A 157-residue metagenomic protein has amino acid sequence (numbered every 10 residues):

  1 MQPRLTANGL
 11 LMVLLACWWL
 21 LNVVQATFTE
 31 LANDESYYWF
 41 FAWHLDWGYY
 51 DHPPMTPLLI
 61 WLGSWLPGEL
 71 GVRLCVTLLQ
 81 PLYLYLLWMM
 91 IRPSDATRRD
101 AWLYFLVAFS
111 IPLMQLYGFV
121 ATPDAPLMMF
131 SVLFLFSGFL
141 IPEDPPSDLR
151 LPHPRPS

Functional and structural regions predicted by a protein language model:
T6-L31: Transmembrane signal-anchor helices characteristic of membrane glycosylation enzymes that use polyprenol
L15, A101-P112, F136: Short helix- or helix-capping micro-motifs that position conserved polar/aromatic residues at function-defining sites
Q25-Y38, W47-L59, L66-L70: Extracytoplasmic catalytic/substrate-binding loops of multi-pass membrane glycan-assembly enzymes
H44, S147-S157: Membrane-interface alpha helices of multi-pass inner-membrane proteins
I60-S64, C75-L86, I111, L127-F130: Transmembrane alpha-helices of multi-pass, membrane-embedded glycan-processing enzymes that use lipid-linked
R92-D95, F134-L151: Membrane-interface transmembrane helices that cradle and orient dolichyl/undecaprenyl
L116-L127: Short acidic/glycine- and proline-prone juxtamembrane loop motifs at membrane-interface regions of multi-pass membrane
